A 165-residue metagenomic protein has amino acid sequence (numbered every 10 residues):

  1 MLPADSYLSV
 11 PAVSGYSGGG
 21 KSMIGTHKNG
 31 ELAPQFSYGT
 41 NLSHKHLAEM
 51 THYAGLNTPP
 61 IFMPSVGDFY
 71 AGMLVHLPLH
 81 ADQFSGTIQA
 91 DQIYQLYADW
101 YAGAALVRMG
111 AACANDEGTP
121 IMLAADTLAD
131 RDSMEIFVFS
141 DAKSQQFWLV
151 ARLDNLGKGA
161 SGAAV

Functional and structural regions predicted by a protein language model:
M1-L2, V10: Alpha-helical support elements that line or immediately flank enzyme active sites and cofactor-binding pockets
P11-A12, Y16-L149: C-terminal substrate-binding/catalytic lobe of Rossmann-fold NAD(P)-dependent oxidoreductases
A142-V165: An anion-binding loop in the catalytic cleft
